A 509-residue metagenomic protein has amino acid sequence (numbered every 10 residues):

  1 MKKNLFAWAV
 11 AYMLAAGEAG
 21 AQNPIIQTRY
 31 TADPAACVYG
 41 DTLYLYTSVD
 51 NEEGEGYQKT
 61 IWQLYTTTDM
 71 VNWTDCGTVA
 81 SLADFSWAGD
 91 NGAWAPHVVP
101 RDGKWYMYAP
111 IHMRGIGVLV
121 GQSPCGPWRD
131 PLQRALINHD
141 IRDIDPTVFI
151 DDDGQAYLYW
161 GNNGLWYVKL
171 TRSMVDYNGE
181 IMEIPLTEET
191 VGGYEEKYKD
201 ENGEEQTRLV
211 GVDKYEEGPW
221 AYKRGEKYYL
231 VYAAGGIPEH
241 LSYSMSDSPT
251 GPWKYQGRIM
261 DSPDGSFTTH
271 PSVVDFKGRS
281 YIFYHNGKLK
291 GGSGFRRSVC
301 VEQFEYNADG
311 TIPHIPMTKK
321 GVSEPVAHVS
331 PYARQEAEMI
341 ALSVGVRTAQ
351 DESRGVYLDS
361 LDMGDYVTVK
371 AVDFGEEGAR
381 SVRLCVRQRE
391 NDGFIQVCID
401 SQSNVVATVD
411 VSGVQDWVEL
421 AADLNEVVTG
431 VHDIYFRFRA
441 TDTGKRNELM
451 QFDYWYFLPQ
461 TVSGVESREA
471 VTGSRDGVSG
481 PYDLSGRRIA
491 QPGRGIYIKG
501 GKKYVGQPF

Functional and structural regions predicted by a protein language model:
M1-L5: Positively charged n-region of N-terminal signal peptides that target proteins for export
A7-A16: Bacterial N-terminal signal peptides
G20-V405, S412-T461: Carbohydrate-active catalytic/glycan-binding domains of CAZyme proteins, especially the secreted or lumenal ectodomains
L64, D476-S479, G493: Short loop/turn microsegments at loop-to-beta-strand junctions
E302-Q303, R494-I496: Extracellular disulfide-bonded cysteine-rich modules/repeats
D400-Q402, S485, G500: Short strand-turn-strand beta-turns centered on an Asx-Gly dipeptide
Q460-S485: Residue-level detector of functionally pivotal "anchor" positions at catalytic/ligand-binding pockets or at interdomain
I496-F509: C-terminal tail/sorting-segment detector
